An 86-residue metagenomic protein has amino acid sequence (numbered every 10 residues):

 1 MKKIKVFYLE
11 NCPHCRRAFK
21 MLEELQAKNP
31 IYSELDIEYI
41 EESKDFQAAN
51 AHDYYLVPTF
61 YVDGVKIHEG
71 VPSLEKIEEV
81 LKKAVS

Functional and structural regions predicted by a protein language model:
M1-K28: Local sequence-structure signature of Cys/Sec-based thiol-disulfide redox active-site neighborhoods
R17-K20, A51-H52, P72: Generic recognition of short, well-ordered alpha-helical segments
Q26-Y32, V85: Alpha-helix termini
Y32-D45: Thiol-based oxidoreductase modules, predominantly thioredoxin-like and allied folds used for disulfide exchange
A51-Y61: Structural micro-motif
Y61-S86: Non-catalytic, surface beta->alpha helical segment in thiol-disulfide oxidoreductase systems
